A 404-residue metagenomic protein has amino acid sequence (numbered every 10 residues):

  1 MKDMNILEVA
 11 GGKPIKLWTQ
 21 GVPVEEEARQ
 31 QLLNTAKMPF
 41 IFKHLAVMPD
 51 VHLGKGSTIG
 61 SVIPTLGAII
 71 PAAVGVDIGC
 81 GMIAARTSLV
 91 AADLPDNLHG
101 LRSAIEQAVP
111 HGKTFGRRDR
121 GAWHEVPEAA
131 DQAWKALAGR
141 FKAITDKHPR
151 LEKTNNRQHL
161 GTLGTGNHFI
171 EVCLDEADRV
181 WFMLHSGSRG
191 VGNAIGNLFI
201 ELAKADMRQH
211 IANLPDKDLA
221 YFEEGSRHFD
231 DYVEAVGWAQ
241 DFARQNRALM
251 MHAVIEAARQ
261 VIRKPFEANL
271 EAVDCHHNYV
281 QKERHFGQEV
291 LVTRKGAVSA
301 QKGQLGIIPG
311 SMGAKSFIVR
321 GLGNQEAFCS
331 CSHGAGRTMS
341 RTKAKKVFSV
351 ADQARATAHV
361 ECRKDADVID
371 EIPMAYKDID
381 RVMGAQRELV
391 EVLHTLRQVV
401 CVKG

Functional and structural regions predicted by a protein language model:
K2-Q31, F40-L45, K55-I59, I63 (+3 more regions): Domain-length cofactor-binding catalytic modules of enzymes
A36: Beta-strand elements of modular eukaryotic interaction domains
A73-A143: A generic, well-ordered mixed alpha/beta core segment in the N-terminal half of proteins
